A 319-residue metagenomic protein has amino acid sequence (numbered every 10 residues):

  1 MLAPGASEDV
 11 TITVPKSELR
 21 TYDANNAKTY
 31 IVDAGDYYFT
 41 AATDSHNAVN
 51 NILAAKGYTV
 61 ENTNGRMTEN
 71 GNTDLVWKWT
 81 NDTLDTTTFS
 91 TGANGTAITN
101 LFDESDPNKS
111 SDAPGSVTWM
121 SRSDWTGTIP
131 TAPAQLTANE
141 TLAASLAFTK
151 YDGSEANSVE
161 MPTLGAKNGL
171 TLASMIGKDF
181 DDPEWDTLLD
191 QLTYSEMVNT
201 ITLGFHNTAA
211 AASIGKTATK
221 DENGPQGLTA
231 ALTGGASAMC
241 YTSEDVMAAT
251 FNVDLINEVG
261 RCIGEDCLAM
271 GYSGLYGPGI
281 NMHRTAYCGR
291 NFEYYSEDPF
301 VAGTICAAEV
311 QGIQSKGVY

Functional and structural regions predicted by a protein language model:
M1-Y22, D33-T40, S45, G95-Y319: Glycoside hydrolase catalytic-domain context in secreted enzymes
P15-I98: Terminal connector regions
